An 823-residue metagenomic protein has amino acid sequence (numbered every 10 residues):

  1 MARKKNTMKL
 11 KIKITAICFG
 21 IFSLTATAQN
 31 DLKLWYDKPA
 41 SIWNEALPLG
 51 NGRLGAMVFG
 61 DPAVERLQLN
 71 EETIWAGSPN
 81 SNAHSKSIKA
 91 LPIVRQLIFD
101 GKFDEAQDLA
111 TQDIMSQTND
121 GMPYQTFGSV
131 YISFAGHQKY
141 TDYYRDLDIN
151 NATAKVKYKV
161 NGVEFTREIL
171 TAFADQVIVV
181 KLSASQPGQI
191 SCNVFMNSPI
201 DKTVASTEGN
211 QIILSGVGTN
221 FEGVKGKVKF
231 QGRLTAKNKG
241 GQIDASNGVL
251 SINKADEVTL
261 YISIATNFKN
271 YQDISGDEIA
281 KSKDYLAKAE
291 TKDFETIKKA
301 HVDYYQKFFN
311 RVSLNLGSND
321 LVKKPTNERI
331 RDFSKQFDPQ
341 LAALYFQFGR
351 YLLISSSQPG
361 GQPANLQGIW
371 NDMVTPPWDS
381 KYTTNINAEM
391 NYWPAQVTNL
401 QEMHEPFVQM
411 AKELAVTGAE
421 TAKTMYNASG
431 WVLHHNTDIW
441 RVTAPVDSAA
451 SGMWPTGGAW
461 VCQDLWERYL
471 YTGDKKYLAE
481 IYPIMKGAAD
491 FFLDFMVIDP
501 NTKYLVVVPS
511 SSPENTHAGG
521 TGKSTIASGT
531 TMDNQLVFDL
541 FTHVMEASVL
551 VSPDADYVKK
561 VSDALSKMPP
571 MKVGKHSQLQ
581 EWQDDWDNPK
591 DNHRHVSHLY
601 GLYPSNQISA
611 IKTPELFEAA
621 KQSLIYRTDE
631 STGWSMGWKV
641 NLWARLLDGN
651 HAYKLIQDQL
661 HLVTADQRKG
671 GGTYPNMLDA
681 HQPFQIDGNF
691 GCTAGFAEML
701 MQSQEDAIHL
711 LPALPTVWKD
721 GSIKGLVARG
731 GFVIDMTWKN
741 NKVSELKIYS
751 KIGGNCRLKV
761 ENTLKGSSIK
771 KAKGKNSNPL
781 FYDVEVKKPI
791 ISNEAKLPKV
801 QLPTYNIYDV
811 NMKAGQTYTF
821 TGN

Functional and structural regions predicted by a protein language model:
M1-Q29: Bacterial Sec-dependent N-terminal signal peptides
Q29-A450, T456, V461, E467-Y469 (+12 more regions): Aromatic-residue-lined binding/catalytic grooves and analogous aromatic/hydrophobic interfacial grooves in multimeric
G368, D372, N385, L505-V507 (+3 more regions): C-terminal catalytic domain of Rieske-type non-heme iron oxygenases
N387, W454-R468, Y477-D494, S635 (+2 more regions): Extended, hydrophobic alpha-helical segments in both membrane/secreted and soluble proteins
A459-Q463, P483, H598, L602 (+6 more regions): Feature representing long, continuous alpha-helical segments
Y469, L493, I498, V508-E514 (+2 more regions): Aromatic- and carboxylate-enriched substrate-binding clefts and catalytic-loop regions of carbohydrate-active enzymes
P513-G529, T673-F684, W718-G721: Short beta-alpha connecting loops at secondary-structure transitions that line or flank enzyme active sites
D679, L700, E705-A728: Acidic, turn-prone loop/beta-hairpin segments
